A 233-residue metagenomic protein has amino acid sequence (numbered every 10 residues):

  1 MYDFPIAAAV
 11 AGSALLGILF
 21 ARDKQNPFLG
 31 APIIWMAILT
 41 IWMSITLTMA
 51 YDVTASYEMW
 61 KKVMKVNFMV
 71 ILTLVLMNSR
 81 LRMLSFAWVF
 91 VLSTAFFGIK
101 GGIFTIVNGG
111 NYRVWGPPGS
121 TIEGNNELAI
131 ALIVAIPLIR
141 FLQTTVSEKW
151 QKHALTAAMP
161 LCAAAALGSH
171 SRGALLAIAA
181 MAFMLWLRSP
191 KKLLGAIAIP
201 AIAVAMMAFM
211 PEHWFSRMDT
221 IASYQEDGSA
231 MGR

Functional and structural regions predicted by a protein language model:
M1-M64, R80: N-terminal hydrophobic segments of proteins, predominantly signal-anchor/transmembrane helices of inner/organellar
A9-G17, T40-T48, K65-M69, R82-V114 (+2 more regions): Alpha-helical transmembrane segments of multi-pass inner-membrane proteins
P27-P32, S56-W60, M77-L84, I106-R113 (+3 more regions): A cytosolic-side transmembrane-helix exit/cap motif
F28, Q151, D227-M231: Charge-dense, low-complexity intrinsically disordered segments
L72-V75, P117, A164, E226: Generic anion/oxyanion-binding catalytic loop in active/binding sites
Y112-T121, M207-R233: Flexible juxtamembrane loops connecting transmembrane helices in multi-pass membrane enzymes that build or modify
